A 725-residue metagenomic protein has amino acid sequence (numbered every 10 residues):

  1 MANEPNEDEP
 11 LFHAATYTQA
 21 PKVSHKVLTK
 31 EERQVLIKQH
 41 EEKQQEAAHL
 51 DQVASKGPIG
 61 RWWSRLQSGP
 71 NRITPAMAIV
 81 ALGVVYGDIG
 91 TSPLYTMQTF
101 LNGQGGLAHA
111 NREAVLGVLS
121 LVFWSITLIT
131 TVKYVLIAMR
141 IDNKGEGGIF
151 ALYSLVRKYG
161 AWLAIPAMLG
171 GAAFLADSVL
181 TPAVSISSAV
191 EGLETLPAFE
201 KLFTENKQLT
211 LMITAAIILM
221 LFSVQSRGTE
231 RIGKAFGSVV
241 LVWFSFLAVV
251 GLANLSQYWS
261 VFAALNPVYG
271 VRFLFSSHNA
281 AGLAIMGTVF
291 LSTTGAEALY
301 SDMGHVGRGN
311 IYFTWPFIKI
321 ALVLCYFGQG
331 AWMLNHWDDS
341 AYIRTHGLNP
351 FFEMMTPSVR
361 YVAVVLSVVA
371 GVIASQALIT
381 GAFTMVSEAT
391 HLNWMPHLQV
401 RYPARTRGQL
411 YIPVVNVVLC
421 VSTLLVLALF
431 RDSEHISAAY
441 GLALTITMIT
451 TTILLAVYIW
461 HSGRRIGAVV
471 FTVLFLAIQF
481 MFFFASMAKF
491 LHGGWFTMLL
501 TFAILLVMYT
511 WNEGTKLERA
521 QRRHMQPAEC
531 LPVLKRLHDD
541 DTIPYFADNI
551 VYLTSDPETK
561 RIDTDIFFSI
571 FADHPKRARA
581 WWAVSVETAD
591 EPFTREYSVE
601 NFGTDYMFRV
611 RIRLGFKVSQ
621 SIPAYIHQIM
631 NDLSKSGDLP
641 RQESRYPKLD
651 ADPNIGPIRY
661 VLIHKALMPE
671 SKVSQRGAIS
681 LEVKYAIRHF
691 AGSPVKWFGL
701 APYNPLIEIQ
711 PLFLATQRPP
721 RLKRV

Functional and structural regions predicted by a protein language model:
A2-V725: The structured alpha-helical core of multi-pass membrane proteins
